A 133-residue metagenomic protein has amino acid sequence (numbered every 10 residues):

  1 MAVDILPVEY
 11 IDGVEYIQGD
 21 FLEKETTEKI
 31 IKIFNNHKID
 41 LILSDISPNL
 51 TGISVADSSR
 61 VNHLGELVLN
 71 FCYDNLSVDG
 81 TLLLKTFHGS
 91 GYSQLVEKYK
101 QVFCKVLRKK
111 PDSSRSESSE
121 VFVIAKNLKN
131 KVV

Functional and structural regions predicted by a protein language model:
V3-N49: S-adenosyl-L-methionine
I5-L6, F21, I46-S47, T81 (+2 more regions): Short, ordered loop/turn segments at secondary-structure junctions
I30, F71-C72, Y99: Class I S-adenosylmethionine-dependent transferase superfamily signal
L41, N75-T86: Conserved beta-strand signature within the Rossmann-like core of class I S-adenosyl-L-methionine
L50-V61: Glycine/threonine-rich flexible loop motifs
V61-V78: A short glycine-rich, Lys/Arg-flanked "PGG" loop and its adjoining helix->strand segment in the class I
T86-V133: Class I S-adenosyl-L-methionine
